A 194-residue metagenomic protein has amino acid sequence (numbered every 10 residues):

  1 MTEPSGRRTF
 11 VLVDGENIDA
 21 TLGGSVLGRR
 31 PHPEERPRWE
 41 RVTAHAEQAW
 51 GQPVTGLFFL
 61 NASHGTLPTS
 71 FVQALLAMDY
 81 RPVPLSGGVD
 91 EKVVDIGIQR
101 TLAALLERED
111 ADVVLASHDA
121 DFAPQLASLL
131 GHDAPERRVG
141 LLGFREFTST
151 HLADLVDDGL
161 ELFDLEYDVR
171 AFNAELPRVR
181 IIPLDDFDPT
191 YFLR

Functional and structural regions predicted by a protein language model:
M1-K92: Domain-level signal for Mg2+-assisted phosphodiester chemistry and nucleotide/NA-binding surfaces in nucleic-acid
H64-R194: Nuclease catalytic cores that cleave nucleic-acid phosphodiester bonds, predominantly acidic two-metal-ion
